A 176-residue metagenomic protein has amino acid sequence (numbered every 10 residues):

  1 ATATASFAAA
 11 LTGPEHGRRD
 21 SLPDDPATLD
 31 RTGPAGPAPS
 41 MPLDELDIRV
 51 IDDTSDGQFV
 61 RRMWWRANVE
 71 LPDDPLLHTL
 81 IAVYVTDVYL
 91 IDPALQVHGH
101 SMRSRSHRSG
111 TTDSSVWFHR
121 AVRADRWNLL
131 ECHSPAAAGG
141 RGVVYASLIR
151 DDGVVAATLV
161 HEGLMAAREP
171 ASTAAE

Functional and structural regions predicted by a protein language model:
A1-E176: Terminal targeting signals and extreme-terminal segments of soluble enzymes
